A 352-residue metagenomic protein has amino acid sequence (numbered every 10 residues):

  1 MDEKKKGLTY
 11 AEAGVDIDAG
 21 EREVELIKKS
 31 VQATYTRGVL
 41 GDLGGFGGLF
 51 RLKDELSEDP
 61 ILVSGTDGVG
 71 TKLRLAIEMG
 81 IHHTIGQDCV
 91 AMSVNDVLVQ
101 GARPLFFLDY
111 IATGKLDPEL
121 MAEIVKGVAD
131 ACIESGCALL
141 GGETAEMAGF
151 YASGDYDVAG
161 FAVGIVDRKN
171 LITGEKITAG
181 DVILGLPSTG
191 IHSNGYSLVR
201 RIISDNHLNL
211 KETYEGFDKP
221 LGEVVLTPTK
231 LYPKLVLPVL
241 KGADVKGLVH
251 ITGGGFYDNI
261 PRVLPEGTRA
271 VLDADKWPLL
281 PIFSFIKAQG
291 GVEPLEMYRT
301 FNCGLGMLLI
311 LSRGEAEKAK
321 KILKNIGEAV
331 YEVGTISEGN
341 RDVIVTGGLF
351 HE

Functional and structural regions predicted by a protein language model:
D2-E12, K29, L120, I124-A138 (+4 more regions): Glycine-/charge-enriched secondary-structure boundary and capping motifs
D2-G38: N-terminal amphipathic/basic leader segments beginning at the initiator methionine
V15, A19, I85, N194 (+2 more regions): A generic structural signal for residues located within well-ordered alpha-helices of large catalytic or ligand-binding
D16, D67, G180, H250 (+1 more regions): Residue-level signature of catalytic and energy-coupling elements of molecular machines, predominantly ATP/GTP-dependent
S30, Y35-T189: Glycine-rich phosphate/pyrophosphate-binding loop regions near the starts of catalytic domains
D157, N170-F217, L221: Short, acidic (Asp/Glu-rich) active-site segment that either coordinates a divalent metal cofactor
